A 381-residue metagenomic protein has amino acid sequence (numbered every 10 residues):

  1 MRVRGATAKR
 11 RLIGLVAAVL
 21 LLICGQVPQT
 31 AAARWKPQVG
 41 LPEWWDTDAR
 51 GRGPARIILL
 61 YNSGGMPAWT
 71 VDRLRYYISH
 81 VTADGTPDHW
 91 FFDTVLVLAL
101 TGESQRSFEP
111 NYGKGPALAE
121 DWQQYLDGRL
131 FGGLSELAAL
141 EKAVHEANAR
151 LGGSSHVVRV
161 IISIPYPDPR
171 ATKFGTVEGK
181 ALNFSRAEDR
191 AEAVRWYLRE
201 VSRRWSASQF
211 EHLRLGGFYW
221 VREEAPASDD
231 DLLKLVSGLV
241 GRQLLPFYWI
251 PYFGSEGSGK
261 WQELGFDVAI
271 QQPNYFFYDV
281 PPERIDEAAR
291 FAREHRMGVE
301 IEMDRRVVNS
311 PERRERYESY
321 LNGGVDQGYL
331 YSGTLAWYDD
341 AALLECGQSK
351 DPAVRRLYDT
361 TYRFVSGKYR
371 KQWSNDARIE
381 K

Functional and structural regions predicted by a protein language model:
V16-C24: Bacterial N-terminal signal peptides
W35-R195: N-terminal catalytic cores of secreted or lumenal carbohydrate-active enzymes
R56-I58, F91-L96, V157-I161, R214-Y219 (+3 more regions): Structural preference for beta-strand elements that scaffold enzyme active sites
Y61-Y77, E223-D230, I250-S258, P273-E283 (+1 more regions): Acidic-and-aromatic substrate-binding clefts and catalytic sites of carbohydrate-active enzymes
T70-V81, G115-N148, K180-R204, S228-G238 (+3 more regions): Well-ordered, non-membrane alpha-helical segments in soluble/globular domains
V157-D168, A181, S185-Y197, G216-E223 (+1 more regions): Aromatic-lined carbohydrate-recognition surfaces of secreted/lumenal glycan-active proteins
H212-R222, S258, Q262-D279: Aromatic- and acid-rich polysaccharide-binding/catalytic face of secreted or lumenal carbohydrate-active enzymes
G254, I270-K381: Substrate-binding cleft of secreted/luminal carbohydrate-active enzymes
